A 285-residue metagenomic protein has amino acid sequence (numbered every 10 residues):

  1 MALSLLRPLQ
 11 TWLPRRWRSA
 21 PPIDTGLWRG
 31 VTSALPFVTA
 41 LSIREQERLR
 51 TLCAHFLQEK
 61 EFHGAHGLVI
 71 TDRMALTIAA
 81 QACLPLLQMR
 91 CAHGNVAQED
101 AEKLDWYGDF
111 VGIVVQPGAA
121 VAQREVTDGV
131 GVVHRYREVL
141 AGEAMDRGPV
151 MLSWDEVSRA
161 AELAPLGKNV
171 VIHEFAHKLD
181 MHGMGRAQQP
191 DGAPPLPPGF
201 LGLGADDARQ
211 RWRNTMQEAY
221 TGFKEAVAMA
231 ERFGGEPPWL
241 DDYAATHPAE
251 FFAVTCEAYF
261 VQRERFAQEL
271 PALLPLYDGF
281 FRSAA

Functional and structural regions predicted by a protein language model:
M1-G26: Charged, compositionally biased N-terminal leader segments and the immediate start of the first structured element
R18, P36, F56-L57, E61-F62 (+3 more regions): Metalloprotease/metallohydrolase-associated module, dominated by Zn2+-dependent proteases
S19-E59: Amphipathic alpha-helical packing elements
S42, L166-G183, A253: Active-site recognition of the HExxH zinc-binding catalytic motif
L49, C53, M74-I78, A82: Short amphipathic alpha-helical coiled-coil/interface segments
H63-A75: Short, charged early-sequence alpha-helical segments and their helix-coil boundaries
